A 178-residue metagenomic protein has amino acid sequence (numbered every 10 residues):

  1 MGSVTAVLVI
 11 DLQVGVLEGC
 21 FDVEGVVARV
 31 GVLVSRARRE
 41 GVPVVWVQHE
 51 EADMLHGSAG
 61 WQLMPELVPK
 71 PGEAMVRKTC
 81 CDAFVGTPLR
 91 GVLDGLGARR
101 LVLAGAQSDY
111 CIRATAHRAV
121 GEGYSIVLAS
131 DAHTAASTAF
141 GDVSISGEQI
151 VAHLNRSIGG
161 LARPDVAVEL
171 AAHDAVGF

Functional and structural regions predicted by a protein language model:
G2-A6, A28, V32-E40, A52-F178: Active-site-adjacent betaalpha module
L8-L12: N-terminal nucleotide-binding beta1-loop-alpha1 segment
Q13-G19: Short acidic, Gly/Ser-rich segments with clustered Asp/Glu that frequently serve as metal-coordination loops in enzyme
C20, E51: Second-shell loop/turn segments in exported
F21-E24, V30: N-terminal beta1-alpha1-beta2 module of alpha/beta enzyme domains
P43: Conserved beta/loop motifs at nucleotide-recognition and modification sites
